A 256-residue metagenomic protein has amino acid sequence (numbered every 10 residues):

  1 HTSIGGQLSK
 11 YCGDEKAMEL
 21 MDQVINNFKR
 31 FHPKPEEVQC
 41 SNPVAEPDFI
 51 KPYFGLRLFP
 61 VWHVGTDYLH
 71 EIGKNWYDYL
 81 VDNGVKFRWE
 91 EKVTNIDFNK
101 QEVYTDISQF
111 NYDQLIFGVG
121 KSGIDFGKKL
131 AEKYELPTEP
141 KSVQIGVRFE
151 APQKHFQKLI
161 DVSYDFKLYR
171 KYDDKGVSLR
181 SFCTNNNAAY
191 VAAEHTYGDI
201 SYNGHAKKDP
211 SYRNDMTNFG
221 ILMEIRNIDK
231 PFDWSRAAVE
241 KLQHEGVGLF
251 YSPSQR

Functional and structural regions predicted by a protein language model:
H1-D22, P35-R256: Residues forming the flavin
H32: Active-site nucleophile-His-acid catalytic modules used for acyl/amide transfer and hydrolysis across diverse enzymes
